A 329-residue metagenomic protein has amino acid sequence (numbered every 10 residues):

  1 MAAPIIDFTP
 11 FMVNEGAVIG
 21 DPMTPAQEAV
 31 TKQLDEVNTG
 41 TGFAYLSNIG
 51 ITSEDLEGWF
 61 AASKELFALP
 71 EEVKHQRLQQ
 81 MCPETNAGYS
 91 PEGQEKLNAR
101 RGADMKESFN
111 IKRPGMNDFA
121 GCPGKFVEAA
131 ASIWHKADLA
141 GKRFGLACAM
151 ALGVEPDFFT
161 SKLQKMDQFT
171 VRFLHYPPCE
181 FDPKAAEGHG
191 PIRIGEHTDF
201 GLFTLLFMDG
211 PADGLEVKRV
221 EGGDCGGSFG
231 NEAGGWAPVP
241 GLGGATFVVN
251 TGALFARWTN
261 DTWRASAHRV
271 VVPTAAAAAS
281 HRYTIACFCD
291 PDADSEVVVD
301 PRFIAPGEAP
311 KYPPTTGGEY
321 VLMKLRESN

Functional and structural regions predicted by a protein language model:
M1-N329: Peripheral, non-catalytic segments flanking oxidoreductase cores
